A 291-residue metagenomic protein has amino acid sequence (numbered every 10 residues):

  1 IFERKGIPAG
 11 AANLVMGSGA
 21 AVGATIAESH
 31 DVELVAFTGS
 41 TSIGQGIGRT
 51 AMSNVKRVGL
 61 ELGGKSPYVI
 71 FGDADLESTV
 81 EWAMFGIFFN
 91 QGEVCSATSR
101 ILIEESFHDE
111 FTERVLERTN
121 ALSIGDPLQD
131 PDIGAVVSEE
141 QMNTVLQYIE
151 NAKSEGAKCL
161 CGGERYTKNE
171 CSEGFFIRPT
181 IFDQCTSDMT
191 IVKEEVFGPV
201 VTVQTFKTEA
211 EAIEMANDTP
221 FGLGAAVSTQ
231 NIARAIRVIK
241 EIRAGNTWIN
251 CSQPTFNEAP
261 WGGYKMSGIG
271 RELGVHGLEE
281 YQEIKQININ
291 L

Functional and structural regions predicted by a protein language model:
I1-G23: PLP-dependent aminotransferase-like
V15-S18, T38, G86, T229 (+2 more regions): Conserved residues at the C-terminal ends of beta-strands
M16-G48, N290: A charged, well-structured terminal subsegment
G19-V22, G64, K207-E209: Short helix-initiation/N-cap motifs at beta->coil->alpha
A20-A21, S42-I43, S53, A233-R234 (+1 more regions): Short alpha-helical
A27, G46-T50, E113-R114, I239-K240 (+1 more regions): Short amphipathic alpha-helical segments
V32, V69, S123, I149 (+1 more regions): Conserved C-terminal structural/oligomerization subdomain of aldehyde/semialdehyde dehydrogenase
L34, S42-T186, I249: ALDH superfamily catalytic-core signature
